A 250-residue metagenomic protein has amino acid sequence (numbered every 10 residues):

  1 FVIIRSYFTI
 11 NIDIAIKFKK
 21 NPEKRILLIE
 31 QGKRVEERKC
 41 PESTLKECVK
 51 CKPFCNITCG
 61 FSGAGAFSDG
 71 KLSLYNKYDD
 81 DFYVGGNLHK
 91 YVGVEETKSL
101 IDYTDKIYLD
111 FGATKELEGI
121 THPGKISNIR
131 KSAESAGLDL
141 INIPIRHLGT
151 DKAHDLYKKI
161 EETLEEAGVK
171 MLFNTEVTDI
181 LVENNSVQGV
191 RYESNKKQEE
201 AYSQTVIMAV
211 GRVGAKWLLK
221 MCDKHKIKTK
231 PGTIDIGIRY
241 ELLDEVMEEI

Functional and structural regions predicted by a protein language model:
F1-N87, T121-I250: Residues forming the flavin
L88, E96-D110: Conserved catalytic/binding loops enriched for acidic/polar residues
K106-L109, A113, E134, E165: Generic surface-pattern signal
G112-G124: N-terminal leader/propeptide and maturation segments of large enzyme subunits in energy/redox metabolism and hydrolases
